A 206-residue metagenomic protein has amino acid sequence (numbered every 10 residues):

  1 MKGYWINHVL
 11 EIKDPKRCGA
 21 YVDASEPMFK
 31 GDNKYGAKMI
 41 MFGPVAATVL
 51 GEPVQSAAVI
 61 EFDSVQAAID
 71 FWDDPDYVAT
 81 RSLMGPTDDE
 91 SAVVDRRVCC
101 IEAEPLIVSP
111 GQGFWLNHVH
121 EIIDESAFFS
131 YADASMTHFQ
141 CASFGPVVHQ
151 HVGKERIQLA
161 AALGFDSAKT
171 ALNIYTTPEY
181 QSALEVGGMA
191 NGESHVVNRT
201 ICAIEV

Functional and structural regions predicted by a protein language model:
M1-A57, D63-D73, Y77-V78, V93-Q181 (+1 more regions): Short S/T/G/P-rich N-terminal loop/turn motif that feeds into the first structured element of a domain
A47-L50, L83-G85, Q150-G153, V186-E193: Tandem-repeat/low-complexity and Cys-motif detector
